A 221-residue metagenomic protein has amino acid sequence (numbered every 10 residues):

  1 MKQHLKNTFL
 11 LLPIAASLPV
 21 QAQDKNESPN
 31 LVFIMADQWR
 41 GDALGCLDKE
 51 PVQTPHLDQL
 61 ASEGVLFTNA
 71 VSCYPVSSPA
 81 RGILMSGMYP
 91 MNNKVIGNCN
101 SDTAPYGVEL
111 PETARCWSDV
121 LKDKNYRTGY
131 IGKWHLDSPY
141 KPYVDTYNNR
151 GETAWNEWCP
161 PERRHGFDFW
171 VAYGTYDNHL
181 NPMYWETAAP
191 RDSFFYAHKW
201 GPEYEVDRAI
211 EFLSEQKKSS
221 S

Functional and structural regions predicted by a protein language model:
M1, L18-V20: Intrinsic low-complexity/disordered segments
M1-F9: Bacterial N-terminal signal peptides that target proteins for export
T8-F9, V20-S221: Formylglycine-dependent sulfatase
L12-A16: Repetitive helical segments and hydrophobic/amphipathic motifs
